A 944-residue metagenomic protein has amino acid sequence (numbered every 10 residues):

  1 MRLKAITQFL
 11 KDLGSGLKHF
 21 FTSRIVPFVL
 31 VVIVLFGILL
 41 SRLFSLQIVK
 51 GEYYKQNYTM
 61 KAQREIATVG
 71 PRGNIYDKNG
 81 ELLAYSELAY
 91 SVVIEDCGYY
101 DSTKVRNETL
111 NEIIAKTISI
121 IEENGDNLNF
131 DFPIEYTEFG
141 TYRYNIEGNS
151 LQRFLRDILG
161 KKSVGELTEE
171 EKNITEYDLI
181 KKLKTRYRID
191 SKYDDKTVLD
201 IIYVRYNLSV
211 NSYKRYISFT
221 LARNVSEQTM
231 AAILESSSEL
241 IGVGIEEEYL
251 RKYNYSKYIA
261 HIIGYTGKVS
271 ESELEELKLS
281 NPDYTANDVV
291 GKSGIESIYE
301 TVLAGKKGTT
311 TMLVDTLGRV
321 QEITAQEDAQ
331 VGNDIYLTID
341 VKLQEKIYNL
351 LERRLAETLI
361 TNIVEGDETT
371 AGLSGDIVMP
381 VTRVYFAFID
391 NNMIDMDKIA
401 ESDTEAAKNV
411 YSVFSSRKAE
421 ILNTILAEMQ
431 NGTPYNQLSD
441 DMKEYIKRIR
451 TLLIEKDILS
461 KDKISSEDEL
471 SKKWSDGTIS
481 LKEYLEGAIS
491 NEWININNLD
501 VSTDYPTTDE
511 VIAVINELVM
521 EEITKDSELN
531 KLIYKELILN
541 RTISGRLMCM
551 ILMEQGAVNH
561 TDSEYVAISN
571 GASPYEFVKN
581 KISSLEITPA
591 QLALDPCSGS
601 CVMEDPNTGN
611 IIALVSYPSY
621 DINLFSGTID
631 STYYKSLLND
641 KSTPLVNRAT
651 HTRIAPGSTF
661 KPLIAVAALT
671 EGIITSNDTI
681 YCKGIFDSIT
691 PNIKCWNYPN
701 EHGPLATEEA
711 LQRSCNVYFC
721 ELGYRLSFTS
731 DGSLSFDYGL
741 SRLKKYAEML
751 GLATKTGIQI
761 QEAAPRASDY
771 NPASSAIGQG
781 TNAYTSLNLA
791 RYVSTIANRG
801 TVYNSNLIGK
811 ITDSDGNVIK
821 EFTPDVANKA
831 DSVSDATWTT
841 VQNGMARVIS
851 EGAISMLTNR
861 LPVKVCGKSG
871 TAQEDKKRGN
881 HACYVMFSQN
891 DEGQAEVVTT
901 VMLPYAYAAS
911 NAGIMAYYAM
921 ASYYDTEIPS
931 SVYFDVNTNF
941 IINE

Functional and structural regions predicted by a protein language model:
R2-I582, A590-S600, P606, G723 (+3 more regions): Membrane-proximal periplasmic segments of bacterial cell-envelope enzymes, especially penicillin-binding proteins
R42, G80, I114-K116, I233 (+9 more regions): Active-site SXXK
A62-R64, I94-N107, R215-R223, D283-A286 (+10 more regions): Second-shell loop/turn segments in exported
G73-K78, A84, E248, K252-L274 (+7 more regions): Active-site beta-strand/loop architecture of penicillin-binding DD-peptidases
V92-V105, S619-N639: A short, polar/charged loop-to-alpha-helix boundary motif
N333-D334, P380-A427, N431, L645-N647 (+2 more regions): Conserved catalytic neighborhood of penicillin-recognizing serine enzymes
S598, N692-P699, D731-S774: Mid-domain, small-residue-enriched loop/turn segments at the edges of structured enzyme/sensor domains
N623-S626, F660, L669-I689, G800-I811: Short, well-structured active-site flanking segments
